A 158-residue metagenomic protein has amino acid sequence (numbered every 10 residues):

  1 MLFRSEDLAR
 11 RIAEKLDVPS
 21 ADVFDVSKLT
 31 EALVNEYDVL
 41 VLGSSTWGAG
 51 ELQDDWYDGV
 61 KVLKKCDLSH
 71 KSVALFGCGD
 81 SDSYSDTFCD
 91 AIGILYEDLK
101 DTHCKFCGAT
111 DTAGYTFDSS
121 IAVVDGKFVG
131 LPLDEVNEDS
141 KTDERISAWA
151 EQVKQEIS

Functional and structural regions predicted by a protein language model:
D7, R11, K15, P19 (+1 more regions): FMN-binding flavodoxin-like domain, especially the glycine-rich phosphate-binding loop
P19-T30: A short beta-strand-loop structural module common to alpha/beta enzyme folds
